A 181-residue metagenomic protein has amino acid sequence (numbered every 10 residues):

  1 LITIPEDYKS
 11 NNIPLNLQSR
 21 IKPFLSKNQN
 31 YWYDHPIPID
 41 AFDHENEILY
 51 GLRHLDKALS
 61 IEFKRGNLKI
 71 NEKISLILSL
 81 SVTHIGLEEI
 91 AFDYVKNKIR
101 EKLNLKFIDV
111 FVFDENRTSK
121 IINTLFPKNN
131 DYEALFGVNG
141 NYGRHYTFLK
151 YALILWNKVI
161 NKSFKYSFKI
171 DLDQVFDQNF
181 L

Functional and structural regions predicted by a protein language model:
L1, K73-I77, D109, K162-F168: Beta-sheet entry/capping signal
L1-V82: N-proximal low-complexity "stem/linker" segments adjacent to membrane-targeting elements
K9-N11, H84-E88, D177: Short catalytic/ligand-binding loop motif for oxyanion handling, primarily in non-cytosolic enzymes, centered on
E45, L49-L52, N71-I74, H84-L87 (+4 more regions): Intrinsically disordered, low-complexity regions
R53, F148-A152, I170: P-loop NTPase catalytic cores that bind/hydrolyze ATP
G86-F164: Active-site-proximal specificity loops/subdomain of glycosyltransferases
K158-D177: Short beta-strand-to-loop acidic/aromatic patch adjacent to the donor-nucleotide binding site
N179-L181: Acidic donor-diphosphate engagement hotspot in glycosyltransferases and nucleotidyltransferases that stabilizes
